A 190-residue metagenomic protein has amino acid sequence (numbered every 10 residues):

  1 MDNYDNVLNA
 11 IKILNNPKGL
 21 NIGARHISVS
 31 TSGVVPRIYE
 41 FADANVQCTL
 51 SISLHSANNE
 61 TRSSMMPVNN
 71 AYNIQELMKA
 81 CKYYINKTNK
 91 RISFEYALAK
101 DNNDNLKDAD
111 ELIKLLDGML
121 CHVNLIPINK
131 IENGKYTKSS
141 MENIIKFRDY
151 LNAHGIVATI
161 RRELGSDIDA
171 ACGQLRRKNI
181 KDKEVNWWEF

Functional and structural regions predicted by a protein language model:
M1-H154, A158: Conserved AdoMet/S-adenosylmethionine-binding subsite of the radical SAM
A153, E163-F190: Radical SAM enzyme core and accessory elements
